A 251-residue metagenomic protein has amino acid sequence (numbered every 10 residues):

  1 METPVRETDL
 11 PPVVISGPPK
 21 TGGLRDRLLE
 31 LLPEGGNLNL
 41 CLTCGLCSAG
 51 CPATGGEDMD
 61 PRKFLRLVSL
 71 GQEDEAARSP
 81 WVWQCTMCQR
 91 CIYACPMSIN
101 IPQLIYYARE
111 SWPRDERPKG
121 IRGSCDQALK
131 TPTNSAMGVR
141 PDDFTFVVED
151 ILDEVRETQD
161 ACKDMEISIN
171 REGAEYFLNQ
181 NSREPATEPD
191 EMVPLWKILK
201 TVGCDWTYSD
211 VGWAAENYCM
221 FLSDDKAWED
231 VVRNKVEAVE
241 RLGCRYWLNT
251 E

Functional and structural regions predicted by a protein language model:
M1-Q84: Ferredoxin-type iron-sulfur electron-transfer modules and their immediate structural context
L38, G55, V68-N249: Iron-sulfur-cluster electron-transfer modules
